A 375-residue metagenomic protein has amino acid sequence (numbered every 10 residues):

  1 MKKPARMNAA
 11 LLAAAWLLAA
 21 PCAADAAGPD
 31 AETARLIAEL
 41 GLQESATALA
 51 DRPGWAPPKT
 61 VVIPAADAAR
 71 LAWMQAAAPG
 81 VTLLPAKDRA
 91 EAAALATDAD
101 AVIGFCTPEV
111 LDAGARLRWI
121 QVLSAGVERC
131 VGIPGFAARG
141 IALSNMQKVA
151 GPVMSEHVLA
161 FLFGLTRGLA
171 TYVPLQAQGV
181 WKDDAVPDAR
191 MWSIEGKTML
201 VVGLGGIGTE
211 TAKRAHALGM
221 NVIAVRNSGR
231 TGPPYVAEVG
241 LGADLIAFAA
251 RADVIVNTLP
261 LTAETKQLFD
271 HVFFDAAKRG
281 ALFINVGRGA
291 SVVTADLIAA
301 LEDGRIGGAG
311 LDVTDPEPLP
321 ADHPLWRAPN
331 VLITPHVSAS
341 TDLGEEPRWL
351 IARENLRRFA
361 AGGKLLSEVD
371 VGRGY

Functional and structural regions predicted by a protein language model:
A10-A20: Bacterial N-terminal signal peptides
A27-S144, V272: An N-terminal-biased, well-structured beta-alpha scaffold segment characteristic of Rossmann-like dinucleotide-binding
A138-T198: Phosphate-binding beta-alpha-beta segment of Rossmann-like dinucleotide-binding domains, i.e., the NAD(P)
L143, G280, V286-Y375: Rossmann-like dinucleotide-binding domain for NAD(H)/NADP(H)
S155-P174, H216-M220, L350-G363: Oxidoreductase and adenylate-handling cofactor-binding alpha/beta cores
L204-G205: Glycine-rich Rossmann-fold phosphate-binding loop(s) that bind the pyrophosphate of adenine dinucleotide cofactors
G208-T209: N-terminal Rossmann-fold NAD(P) dinucleotide-binding loop
S228-P324: Rossmann-like adenosine-cofactor binding region
